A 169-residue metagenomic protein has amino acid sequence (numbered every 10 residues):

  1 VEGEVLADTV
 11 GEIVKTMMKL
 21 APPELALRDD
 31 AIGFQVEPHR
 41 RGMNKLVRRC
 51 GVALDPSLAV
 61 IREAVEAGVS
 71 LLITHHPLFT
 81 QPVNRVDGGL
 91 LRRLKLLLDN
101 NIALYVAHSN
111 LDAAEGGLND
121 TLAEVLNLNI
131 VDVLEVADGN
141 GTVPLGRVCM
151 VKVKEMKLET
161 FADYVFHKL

Functional and structural regions predicted by a protein language model:
V1-L169: Hydrophobic structural segments
